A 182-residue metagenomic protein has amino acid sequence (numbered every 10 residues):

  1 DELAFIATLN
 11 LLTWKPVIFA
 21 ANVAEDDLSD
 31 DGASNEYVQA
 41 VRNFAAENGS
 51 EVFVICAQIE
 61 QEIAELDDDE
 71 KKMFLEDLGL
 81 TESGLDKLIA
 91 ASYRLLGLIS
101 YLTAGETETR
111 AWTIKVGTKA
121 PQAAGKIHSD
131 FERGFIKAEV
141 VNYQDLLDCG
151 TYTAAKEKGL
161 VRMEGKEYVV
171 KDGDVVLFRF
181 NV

Functional and structural regions predicted by a protein language model:
D1-K171, V176, N181-V182: C-terminal-of-GTPase-core extension/linker across diverse P-loop GTPases
